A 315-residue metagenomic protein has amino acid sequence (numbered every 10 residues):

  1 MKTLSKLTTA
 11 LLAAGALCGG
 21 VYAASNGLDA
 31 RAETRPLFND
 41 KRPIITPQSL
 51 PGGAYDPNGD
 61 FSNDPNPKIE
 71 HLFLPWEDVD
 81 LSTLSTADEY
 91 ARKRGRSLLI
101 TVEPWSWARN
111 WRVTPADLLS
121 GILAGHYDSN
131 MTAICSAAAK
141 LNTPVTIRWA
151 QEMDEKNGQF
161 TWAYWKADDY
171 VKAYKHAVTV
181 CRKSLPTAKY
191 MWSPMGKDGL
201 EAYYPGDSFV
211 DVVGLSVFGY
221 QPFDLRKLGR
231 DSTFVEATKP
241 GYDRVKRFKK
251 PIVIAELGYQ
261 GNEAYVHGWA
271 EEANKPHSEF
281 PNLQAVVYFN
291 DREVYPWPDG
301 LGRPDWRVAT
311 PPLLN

Functional and structural regions predicted by a protein language model:
G19-P36: C-terminal region of N-terminal signal peptides and the immediate post-cleavage residues of exported proteins
E33-S129, Y259-N262, V287-Y288: N-terminal substrate-binding region of glycoside hydrolase catalytic domains
P36-N39, P43, T146, Q151 (+1 more regions): Substrate-binding cleft of secreted/luminal carbohydrate-active enzymes
N58-N66, S82-I100, A133-N142, Y204-S208 (+2 more regions): Acidic (Asp/Glu)-rich catalytic clusters
L81, S85-K189, F289, W306-P311: Substrate-binding cleft of extracellular glycoside hydrolase catalytic domains
T86-E103, P205-S208, L215-N262: Glycoside hydrolase catalytic-domain groove-lining segments
Y174, V178-L200, P251-N262, Y288: Aromatic-lined carbohydrate-recognition surfaces of secreted/lumenal glycan-active proteins
G196-F209, V266-H267: Distinct, well-ordered alpha-helical segments
